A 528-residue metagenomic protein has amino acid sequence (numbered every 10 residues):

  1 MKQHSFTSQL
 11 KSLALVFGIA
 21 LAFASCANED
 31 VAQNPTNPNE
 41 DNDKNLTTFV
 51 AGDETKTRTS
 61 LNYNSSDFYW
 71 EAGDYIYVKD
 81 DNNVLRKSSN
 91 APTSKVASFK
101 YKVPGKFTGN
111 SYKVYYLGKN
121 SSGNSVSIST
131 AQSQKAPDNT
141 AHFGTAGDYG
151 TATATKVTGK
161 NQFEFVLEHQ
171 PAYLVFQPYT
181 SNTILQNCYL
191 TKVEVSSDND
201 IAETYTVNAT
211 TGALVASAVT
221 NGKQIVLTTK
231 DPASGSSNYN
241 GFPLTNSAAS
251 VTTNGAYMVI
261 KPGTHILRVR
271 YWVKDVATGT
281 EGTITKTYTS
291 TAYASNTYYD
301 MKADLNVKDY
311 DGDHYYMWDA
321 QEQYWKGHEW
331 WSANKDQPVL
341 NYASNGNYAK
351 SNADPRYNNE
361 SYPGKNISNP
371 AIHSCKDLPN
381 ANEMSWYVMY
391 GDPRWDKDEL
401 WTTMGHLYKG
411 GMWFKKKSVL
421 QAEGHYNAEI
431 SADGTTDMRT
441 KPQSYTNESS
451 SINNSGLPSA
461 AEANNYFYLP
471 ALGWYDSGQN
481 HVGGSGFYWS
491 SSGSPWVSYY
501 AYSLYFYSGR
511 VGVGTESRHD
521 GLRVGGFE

Functional and structural regions predicted by a protein language model:
M1, I76, Y500-L504: Polar low-complexity intrinsically disordered regions
K2-Y390, W395-K397, W401: Sec-type signal peptide cleavage vicinity
W401-E528: C-terminal, surface-exposed recognition/capping segments
